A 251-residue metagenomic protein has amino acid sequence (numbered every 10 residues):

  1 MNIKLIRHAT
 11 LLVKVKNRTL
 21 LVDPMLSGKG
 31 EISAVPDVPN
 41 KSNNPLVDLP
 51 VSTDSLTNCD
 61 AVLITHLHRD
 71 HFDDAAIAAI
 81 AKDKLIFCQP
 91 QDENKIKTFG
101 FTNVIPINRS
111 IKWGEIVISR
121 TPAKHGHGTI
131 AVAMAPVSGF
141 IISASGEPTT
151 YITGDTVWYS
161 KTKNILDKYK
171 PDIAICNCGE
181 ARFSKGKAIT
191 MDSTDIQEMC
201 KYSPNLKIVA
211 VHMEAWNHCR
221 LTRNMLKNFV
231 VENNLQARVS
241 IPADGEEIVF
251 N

Functional and structural regions predicted by a protein language model:
M1-N2, I80-I86, E147-T150: Short active-site oxyanion
N2-L5, K41-P50, L67-H68, G154-T156 (+1 more regions): Short gly/ser/thr-rich secondary-structure transition/capping motifs
L5-K16, K112-D172: Catalytic core of the metallo-beta-lactamase
R18-L63, D74-A76, G128, W158-K168: Pre-active-site segment of Zn-dependent metallo-hydrolases
V22-D23, N44, C59-L67, F87-Q89 (+4 more regions): Active-site neighborhood of phospho(di)ester-bond hydrolases with catalytic His/Asp-centered motifs
G30-A34, P50-W113, P122: Active-site HxH/HxHxD metal-binding segment of metal-dependent hydrolases
C88-E147, N228-N251: Metallo-beta-lactamase
Q91-N94, V157-D244: Cap/insert and terminal regions of metallo-dependent hydrolase folds
